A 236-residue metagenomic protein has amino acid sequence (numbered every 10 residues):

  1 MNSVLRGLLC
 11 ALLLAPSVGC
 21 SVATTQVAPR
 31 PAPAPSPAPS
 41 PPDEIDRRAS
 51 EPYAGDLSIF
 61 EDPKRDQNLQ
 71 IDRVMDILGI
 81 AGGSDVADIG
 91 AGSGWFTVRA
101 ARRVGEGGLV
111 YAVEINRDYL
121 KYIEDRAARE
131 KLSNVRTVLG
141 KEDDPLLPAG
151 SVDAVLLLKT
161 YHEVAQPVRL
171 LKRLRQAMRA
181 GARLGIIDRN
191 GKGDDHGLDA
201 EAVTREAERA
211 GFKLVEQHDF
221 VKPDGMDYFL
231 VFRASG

Functional and structural regions predicted by a protein language model:
V22-A87, L157: Class I SAM-dependent transferase core
G94-V98: Glycine-rich SAM-binding Motif I of class I
A101-R102, V168-R183: A short glycine-rich, Lys/Arg-flanked "PGG" loop and its adjoining helix->strand segment in the class I
N116: Conserved SAM/SAH-binding beta-strand->alpha-helix loop
E130-D143: Conserved SAM-binding strand-loop segment of SAM-dependent methyltransferases
D143-V155: A short acidic, Gly/Pro-enriched loop at the edge of an enzyme's catalytic core that lines a small-molecule cofactor
D153-P167: A short SAM/SAH-binding and catalytic strip from SAM-dependent methyltransferases
T204, L214-E216, F220-G236: Core SAM-dependent methyltransferase catalytic element
